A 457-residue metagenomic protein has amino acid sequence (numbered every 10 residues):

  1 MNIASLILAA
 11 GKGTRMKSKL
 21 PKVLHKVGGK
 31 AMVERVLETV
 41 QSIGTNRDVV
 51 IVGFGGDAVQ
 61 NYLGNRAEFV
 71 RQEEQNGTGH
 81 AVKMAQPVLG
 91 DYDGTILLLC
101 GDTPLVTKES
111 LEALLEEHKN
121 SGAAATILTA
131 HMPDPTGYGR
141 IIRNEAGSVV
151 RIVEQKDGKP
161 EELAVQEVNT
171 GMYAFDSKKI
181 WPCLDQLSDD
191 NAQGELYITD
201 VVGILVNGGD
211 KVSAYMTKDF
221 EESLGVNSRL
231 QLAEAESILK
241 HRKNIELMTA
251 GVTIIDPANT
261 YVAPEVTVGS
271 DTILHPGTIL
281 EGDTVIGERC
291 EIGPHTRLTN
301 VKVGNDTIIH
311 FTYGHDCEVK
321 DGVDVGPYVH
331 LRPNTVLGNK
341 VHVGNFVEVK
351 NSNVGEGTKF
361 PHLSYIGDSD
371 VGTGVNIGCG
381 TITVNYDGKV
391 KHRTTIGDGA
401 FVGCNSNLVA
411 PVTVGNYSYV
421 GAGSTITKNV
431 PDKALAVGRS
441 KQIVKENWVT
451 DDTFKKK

Functional and structural regions predicted by a protein language model:
M1, K30-C100, L105-E116, N120: Conserved N-terminal catalytic core of the sugar/cofactor nucleotidyltransferase
M1-S18: N-terminal nucleotide-binding beta1-loop-alpha1 segment
S121-H131: A short, conserved acidic/glycine-rich loop-to-beta-strand motif that forms the donor nucleotide-sugar/metal
A130-E161: Rossmann-like NAD(P)H-binding beta-loop-alpha module
V149-H241, I245: Catalytic-core segments of class I nucleotidyltransferases/pyrophosphorylases that form NMP-activated intermediates
N169-M172, P264, H392, A410: Glycine/small-residue-rich pyrophosphate-binding loop that anchors the diphosphate of NDP-sugar donors
N207-F311, V319-G322: Extended, small-residue-rich solenoid/repeat segments and analogous flexible loops that form exposed scaffolds
K302, I308-K457: Glycine-rich hexapeptide-repeat left-handed beta-helix
